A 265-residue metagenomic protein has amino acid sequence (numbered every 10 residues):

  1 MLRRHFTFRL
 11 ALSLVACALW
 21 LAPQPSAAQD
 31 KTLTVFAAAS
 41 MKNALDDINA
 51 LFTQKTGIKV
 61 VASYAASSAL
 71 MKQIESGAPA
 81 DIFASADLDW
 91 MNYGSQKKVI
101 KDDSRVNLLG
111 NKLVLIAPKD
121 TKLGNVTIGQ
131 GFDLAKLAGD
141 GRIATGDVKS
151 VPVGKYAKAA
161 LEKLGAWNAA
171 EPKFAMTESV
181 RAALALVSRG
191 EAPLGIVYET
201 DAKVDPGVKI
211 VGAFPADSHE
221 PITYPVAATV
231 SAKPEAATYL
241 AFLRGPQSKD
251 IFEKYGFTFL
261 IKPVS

Functional and structural regions predicted by a protein language model:
M1-H5: N-terminal secretory signal peptides that target proteins for export/translocation
R9-A22: Bacterial N-terminal signal peptides
A27-A78, S85-L88, N92-S265: Exported/periplasmic ABC-transporter solute-binding proteins
